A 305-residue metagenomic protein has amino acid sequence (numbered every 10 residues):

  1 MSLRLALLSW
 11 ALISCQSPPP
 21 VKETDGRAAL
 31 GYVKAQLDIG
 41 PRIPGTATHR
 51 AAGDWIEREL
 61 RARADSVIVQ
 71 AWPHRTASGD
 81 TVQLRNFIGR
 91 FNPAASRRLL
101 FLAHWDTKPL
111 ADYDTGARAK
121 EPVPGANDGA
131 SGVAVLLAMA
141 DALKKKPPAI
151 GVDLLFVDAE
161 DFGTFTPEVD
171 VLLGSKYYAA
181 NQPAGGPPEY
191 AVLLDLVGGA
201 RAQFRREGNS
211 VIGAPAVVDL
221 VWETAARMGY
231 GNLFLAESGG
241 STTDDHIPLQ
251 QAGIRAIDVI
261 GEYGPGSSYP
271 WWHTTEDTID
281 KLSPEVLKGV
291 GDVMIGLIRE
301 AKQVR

Functional and structural regions predicted by a protein language model:
M1-S9: Sec-dependent signal peptide recognition, specifically the positively charged N-region followed immediately by
L12-S14: C-terminal motif of bacterial Sec signal peptides marking the signal peptidase cleavage site
Q16-P18: Bacterial signal peptide processing site
P20, A35-A94: A non-catalytic alpha/beta surface segment that caps or lines the substrate-entry region of metallo-dependent hydrolase
L30-R42, A119, A200-F204, H273-E276: Acidic/histidine-rich, surface-exposed loop or edge segments in extracytoplasmic proteins
I43-P44, P73-R75, P93-A95, W105-P109 (+4 more regions): Solvent-exposed loop/turn segments at secondary-structure junctions within structured extracellular/periplasmic domains
A71, Y190, G199-R305: Active-site-adjacent substrate-binding region of metalloamidase/peptidase-like peptide-processing proteins
K120-A216, S241: Acidic/histidine-rich catalytic neighborhood of metal-dependent amide-processing enzymes
